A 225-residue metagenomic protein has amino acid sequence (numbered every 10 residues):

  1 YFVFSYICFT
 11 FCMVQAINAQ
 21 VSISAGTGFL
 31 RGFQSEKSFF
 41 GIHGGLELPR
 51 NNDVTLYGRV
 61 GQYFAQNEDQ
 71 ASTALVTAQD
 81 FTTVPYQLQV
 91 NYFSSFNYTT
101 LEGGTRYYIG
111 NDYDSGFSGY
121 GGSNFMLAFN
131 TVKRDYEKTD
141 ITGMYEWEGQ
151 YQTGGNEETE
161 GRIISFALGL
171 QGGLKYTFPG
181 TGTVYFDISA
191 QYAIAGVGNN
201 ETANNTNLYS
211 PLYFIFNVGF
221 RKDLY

Functional and structural regions predicted by a protein language model:
Y1-I7: Bacterial N-terminal signal peptides that target proteins for export
M13-A19: Sec/Tat signal peptide C-region and signal peptidase I cleavage site
Q20-T27, A78-Q87, E146-G155, I194-N199: Flexible, solvent-exposed coil segments and beta strand-coil junctions, predominantly the extracellular/periplasmic
V21, E36-I42, S95-L101, F117 (+2 more regions): Residues that define the transmembrane beta-barrel architecture of outer-membrane proteins
V21-F40, L56: Transmembrane beta-strand segments that form the barrel wall of outer-membrane beta-barrel proteins
G28-F33, Q87-F93, G154-E160, N200-L208: Extracellular loop and loop/strand-boundary signature of outer-membrane beta-barrel proteins
L48-E146, F166, F178-T181, N217 (+1 more regions): Gram-negative (and chloroplast) outer-membrane scaffold detector with strong preference for beta-barrel transmembrane
E68-D69, L170, K175-Y225: Predominantly the C-terminal beta-signal and adjacent terminal strand-loop region of outer-membrane beta-barrel
